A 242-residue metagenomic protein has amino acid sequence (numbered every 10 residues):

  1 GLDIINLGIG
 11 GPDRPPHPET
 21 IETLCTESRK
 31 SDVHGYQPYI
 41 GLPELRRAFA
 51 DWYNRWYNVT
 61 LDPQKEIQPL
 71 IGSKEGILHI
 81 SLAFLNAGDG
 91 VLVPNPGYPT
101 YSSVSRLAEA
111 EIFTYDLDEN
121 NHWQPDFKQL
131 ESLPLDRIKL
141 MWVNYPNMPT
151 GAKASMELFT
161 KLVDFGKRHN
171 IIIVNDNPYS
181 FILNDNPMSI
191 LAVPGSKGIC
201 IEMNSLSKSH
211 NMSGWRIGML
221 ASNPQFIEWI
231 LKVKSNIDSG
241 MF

Functional and structural regions predicted by a protein language model:
G1-G72, H79: N-terminal small-domain helix-loop-helix segment of the aminotransferase-like
H17, I199-F242: PLP-dependent aminotransferase class I/II
T60-I67, A87-G90, R137, K197-C200: Short acidic capping loops at alpha-helix termini that bridge into adjacent secondary structure
A83-S105: Conserved PLP-anchoring active-site segment centered on the Schiff-base-forming lysine
D89, A110, R168-I172, S196-G198: A short helix->loop->beta-strand "cap" motif at the edges of active sites that frequently abuts
L117-M188: Active-site phosphate-binding strand-loop segment of PLP-dependent enzymes
